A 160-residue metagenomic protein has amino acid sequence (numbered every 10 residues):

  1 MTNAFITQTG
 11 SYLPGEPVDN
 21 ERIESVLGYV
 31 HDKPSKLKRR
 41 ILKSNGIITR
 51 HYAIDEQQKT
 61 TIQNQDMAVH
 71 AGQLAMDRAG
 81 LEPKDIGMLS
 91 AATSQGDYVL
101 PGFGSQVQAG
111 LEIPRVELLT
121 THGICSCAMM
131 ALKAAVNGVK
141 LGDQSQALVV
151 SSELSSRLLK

Functional and structural regions predicted by a protein language model:
M1-G87: Conserved active-site "lid/cap" helical segment
M1-N3, Q95, Q144: A structure-centric signal for secondary-structure junctions around beta-strands
F5, M88, S145-V149: Short glycine-aspartate micro-motif
T7-T9, A92, V150: Short hydrophobic segments within beta-strands
D32, Q73, D77-P83, D97-K160: Acyl-thioester C-C bond-transforming condensing/cleaving domain
G87-S94: Short glycine-rich or small-residue beta-strand-to-loop segments that form or flank ligand, phosphate, metal/Fe-S
